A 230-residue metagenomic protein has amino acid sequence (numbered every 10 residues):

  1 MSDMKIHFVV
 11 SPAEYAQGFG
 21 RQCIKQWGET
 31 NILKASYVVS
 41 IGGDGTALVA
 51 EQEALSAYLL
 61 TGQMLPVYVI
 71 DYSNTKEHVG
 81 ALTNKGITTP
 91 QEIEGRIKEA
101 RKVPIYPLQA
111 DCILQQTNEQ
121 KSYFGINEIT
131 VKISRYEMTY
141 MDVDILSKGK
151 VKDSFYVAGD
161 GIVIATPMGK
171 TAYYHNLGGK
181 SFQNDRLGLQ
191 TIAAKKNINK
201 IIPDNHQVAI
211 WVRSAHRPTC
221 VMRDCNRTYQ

Functional and structural regions predicted by a protein language model:
M1-I41, G45-Y58, G80-K102, L114-Y123: ATP/NTP phosphate-donor binding region
V9-C23, W27, Q116-S147, I192-A193 (+1 more regions): Active-site-proximal helix-loop elements at catalytic-domain edges
Q22-Q26, A54-S56, L146, G178-F182 (+2 more regions): Short, solvent-exposed amphipathic alpha-helical segments in soluble enzyme and RNA/protein-processing domains
G43-T46, S73, P167-T171: Short glycine-rich anion-binding loops that position phosphate/pyrophosphate groups of nucleotides and phosphorylated
A57-P66: A short helix->loop->beta-strand "cap" motif at the edges of active sites that frequently abuts
Y72-G161: Catalytic core of DAGKc-family lipid kinases
Y123, V131, S147-D153, N197-Q230: ATP/nucleoside-binding phosphotransfer catalytic cores, i.e., glycine-rich phosphate-binding loops
F155-I198: Gly/Ser/Thr-rich active-site loops/lids in small-molecule metabolic enzymes that frequently grip phosphoryl groups
